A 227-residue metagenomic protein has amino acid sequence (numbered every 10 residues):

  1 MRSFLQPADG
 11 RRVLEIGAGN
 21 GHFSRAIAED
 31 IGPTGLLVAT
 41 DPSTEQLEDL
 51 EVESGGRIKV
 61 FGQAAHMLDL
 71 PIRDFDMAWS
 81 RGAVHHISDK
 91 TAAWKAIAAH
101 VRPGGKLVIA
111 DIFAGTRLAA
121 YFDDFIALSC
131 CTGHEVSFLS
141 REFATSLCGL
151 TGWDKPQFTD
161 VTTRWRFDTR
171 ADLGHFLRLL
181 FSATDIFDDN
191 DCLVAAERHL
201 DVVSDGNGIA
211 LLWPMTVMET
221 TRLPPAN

Functional and structural regions predicted by a protein language model:
M1-D9, A26: Conserved alpha-helix/loop element of class I SAM-dependent methyltransferases that forms part of the SAM/SAH-binding
L14, G19-L68: Class I SAM-dependent methyltransferase SAM/SAH-binding core
N20-H22, K90, F138-E142, L150-N227: Conserved Class I S-adenosyl-L-methionine
P33-T34, V101-K106: Short glycine-dipeptide loop
L68-A78: A short acidic, Gly/Pro-enriched loop at the edge of an enzyme's catalytic core that lines a small-molecule cofactor
D76-D89: A short SAM/SAH-binding and catalytic strip from SAM-dependent methyltransferases
T91-P103: A short glycine-rich, Lys/Arg-flanked "PGG" loop and its adjoining helix->strand segment in the class I
V108-C131: Conserved class I S-adenosyl-L-methionine
